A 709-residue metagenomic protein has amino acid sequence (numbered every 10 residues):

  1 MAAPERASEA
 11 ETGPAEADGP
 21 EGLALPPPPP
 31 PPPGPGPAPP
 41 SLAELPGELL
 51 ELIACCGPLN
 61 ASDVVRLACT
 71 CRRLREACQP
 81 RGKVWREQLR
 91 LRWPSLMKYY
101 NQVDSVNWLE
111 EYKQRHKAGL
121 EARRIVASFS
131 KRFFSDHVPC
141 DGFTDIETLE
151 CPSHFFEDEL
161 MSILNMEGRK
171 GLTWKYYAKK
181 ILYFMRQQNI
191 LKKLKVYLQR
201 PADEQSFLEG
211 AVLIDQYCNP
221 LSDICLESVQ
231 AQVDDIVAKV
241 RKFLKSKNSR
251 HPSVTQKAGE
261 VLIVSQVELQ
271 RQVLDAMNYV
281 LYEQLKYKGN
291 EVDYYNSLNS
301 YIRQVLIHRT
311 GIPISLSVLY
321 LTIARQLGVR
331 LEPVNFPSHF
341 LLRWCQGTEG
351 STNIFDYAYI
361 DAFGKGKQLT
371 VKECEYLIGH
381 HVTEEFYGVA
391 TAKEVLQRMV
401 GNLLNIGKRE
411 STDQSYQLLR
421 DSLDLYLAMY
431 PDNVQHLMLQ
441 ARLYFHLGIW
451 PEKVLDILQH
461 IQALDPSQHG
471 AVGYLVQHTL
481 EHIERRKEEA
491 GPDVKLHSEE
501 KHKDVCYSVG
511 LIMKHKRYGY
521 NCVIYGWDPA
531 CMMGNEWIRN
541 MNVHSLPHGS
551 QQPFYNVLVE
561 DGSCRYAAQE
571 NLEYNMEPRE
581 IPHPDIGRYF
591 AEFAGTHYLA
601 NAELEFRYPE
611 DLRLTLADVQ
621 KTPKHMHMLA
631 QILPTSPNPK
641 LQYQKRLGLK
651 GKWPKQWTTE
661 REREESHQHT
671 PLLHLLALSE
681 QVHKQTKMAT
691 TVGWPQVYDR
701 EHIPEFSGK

Functional and structural regions predicted by a protein language model:
A2-A3, E9-E11, E16-E159, E167: Skp1-binding F-box subdomain of Cullin-RING ligase substrate receptors
A231-I302: Secondary-structure boundary elements
S315-T383: Hydrophobic/aromatic-rich core segments of domains that either
E375-I378, E410-R420: Helix-turn-helix repeat elements of alpha-solenoid scaffolds
K393-E410, D432-L443, A471-H482: Amphipathic alpha-helical repeat scaffolds of TPR domains
L475-V509, Y518, C531, Y643-R646: Mixed-charge, Lys/Arg-rich low-complexity intrinsically disordered regions
Y520-D528: Short beta-strand-centered aromatic/proline hotspots
Q551-F554, L558-T658, P671, L675-G708: Intrinsically disordered, low-complexity, charged/polar segments
